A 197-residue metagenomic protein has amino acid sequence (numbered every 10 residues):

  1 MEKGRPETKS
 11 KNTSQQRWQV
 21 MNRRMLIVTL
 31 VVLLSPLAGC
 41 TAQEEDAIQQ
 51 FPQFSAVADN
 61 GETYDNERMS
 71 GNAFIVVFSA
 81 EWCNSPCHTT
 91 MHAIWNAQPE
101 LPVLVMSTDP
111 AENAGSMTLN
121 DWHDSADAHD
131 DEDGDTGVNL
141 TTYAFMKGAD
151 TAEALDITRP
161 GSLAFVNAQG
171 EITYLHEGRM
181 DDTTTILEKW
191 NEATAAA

Functional and structural regions predicted by a protein language model:
M1-Q50, A197: Secretory targeting signatures
T41-N66: N-terminal "domain-start" segment that seeds a small globular fold
Y64-N84, H88, L104-M106: Short active-site neighborhood of thiol/selenol oxidoreductases, capturing the structured segment around
S70-F74, P99-V103, L140-T141, R159-G161 (+1 more regions): Loop/turn elements at helix/coil->beta-strand transitions in domains of secreted/extracellular proteins
F74-V77, P102-S107, T142-F145, F165 (+1 more regions): Structural recognition of the beta-strand scaffold that forms the well-ordered cores of secreted hydrolase catalytic
C87-G134, G148-A152: Structural microenvironment flanking redox-active thiols in thiol-disulfide oxidoreductases
G137-V138, M146-W190: Thiol/disulfide oxidoreductase modules built on the thioredoxin-like
